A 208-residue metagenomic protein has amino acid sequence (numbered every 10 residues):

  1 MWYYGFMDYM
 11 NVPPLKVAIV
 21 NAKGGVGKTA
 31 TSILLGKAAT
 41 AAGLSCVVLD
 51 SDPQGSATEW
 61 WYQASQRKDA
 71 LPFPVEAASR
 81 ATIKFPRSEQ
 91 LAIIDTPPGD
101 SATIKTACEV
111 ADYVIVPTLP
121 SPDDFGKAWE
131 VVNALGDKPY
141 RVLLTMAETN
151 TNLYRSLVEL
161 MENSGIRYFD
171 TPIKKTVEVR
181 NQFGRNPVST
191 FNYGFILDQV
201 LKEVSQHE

Functional and structural regions predicted by a protein language model:
Y3-V26, I33-T106, K174, R180-R185: P-loop/Walker-type NTP enzyme "switch/lid" segment
V17, A42, V47, L91-T171: Conserved catalytic-core segment of NTP-binding enzymes
T29-L34, F125-W129, V158, G194: Short amphipathic alpha-helical segment that frequently serves as the phosphate-/nucleotide-binding helix
Q63-R67, N133-L135, V158-M161, P187-S189: Short, hinge-like loop/turn segments at secondary-structure boundaries
E148, V158-S189, K202-V204: Beta-strand-loop-alpha "switch" segments that mediate conformational coupling across diverse proteins
P187-L197: A polyampholytic, Gly/Pro-enriched intrinsically disordered region
F195-H207: C-terminal alpha-helix
